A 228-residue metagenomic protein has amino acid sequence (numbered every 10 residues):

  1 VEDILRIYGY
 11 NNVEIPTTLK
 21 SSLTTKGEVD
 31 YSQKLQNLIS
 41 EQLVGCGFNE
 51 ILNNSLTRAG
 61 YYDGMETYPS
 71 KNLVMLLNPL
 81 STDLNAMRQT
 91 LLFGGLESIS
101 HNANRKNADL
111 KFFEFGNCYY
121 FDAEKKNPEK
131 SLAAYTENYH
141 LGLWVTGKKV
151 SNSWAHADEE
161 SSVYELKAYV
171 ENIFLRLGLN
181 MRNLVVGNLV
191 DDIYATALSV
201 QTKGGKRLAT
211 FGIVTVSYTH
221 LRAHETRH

Functional and structural regions predicted by a protein language model:
E2-R222: Extended beta-strand-rich architecture
A223-H228: A short, hydrophobic C-terminal helix/tail in secreted or cell-surface proteins
